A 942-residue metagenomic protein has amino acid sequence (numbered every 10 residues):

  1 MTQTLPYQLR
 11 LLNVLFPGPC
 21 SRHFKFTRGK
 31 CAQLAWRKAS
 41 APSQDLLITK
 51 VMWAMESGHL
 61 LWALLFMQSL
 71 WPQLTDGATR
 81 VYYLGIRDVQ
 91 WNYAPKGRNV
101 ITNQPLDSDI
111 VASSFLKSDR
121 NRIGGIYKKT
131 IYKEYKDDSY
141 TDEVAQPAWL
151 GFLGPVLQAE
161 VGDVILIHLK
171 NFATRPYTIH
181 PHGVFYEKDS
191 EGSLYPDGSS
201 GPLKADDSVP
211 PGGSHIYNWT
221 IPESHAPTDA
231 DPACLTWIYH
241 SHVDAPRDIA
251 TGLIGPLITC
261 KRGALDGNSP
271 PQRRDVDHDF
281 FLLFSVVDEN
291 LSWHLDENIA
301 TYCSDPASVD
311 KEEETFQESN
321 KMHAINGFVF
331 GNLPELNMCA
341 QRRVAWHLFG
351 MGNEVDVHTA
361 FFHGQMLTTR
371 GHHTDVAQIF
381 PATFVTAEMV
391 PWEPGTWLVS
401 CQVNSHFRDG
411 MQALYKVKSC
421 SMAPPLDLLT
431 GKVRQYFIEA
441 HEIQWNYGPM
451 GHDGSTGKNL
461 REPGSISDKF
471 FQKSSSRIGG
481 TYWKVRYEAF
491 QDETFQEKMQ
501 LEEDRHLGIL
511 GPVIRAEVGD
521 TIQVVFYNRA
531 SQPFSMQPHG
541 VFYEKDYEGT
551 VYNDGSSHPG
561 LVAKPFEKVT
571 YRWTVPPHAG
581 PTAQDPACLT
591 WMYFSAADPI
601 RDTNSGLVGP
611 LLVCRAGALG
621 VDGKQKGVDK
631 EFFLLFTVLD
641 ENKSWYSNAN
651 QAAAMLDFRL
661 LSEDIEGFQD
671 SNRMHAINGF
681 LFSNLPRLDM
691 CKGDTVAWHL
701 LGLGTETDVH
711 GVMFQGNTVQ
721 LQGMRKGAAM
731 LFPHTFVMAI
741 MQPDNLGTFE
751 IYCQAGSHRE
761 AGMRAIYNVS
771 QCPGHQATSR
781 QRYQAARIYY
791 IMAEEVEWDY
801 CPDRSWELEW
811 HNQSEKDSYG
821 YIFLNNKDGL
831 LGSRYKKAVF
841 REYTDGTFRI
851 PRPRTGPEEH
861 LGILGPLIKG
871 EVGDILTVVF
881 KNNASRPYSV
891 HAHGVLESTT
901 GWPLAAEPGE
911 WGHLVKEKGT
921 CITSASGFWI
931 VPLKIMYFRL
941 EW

Functional and structural regions predicted by a protein language model:
M1-Y7, W36-L65: Classical eukaryotic N-terminal signal peptides for Sec-dependent ER targeting/secretion, especially the positively
Y7, F16, F24-F26: Aromatic (phenylalanine/tyrosine) cluster motif
F16-P17, D45: Short, flexible coil/linker elements and helix-boundary hinge sites characteristic of intrinsically disordered
I48-W942: Copper-binding active sites and cupredoxin-like electron-transfer domains, recognizing His/Cys-rich ligand loops
